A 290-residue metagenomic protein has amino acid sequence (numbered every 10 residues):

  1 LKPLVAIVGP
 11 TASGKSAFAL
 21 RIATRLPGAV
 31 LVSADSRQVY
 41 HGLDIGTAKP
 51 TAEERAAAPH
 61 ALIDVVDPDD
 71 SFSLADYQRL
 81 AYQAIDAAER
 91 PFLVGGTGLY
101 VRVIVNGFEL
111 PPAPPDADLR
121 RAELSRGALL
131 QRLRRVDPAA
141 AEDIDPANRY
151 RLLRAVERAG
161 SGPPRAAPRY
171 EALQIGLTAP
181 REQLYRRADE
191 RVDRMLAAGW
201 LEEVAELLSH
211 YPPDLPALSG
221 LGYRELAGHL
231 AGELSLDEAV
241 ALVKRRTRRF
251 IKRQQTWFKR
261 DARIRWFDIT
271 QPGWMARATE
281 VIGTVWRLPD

Functional and structural regions predicted by a protein language model:
L1-D290: Phosphate/pyrophosphate-binding catalytic cores of soluble transferases and nucleic-acid-acting enzymes
